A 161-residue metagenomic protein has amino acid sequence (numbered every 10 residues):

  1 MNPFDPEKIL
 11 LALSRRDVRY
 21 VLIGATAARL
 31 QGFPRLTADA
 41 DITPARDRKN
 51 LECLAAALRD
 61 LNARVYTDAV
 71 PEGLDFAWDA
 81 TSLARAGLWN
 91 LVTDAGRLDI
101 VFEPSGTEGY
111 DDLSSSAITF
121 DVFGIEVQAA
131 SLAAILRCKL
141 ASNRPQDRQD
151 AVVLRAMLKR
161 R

Functional and structural regions predicted by a protein language model:
M1-R161: Compositionally biased terminal segments of proteins
